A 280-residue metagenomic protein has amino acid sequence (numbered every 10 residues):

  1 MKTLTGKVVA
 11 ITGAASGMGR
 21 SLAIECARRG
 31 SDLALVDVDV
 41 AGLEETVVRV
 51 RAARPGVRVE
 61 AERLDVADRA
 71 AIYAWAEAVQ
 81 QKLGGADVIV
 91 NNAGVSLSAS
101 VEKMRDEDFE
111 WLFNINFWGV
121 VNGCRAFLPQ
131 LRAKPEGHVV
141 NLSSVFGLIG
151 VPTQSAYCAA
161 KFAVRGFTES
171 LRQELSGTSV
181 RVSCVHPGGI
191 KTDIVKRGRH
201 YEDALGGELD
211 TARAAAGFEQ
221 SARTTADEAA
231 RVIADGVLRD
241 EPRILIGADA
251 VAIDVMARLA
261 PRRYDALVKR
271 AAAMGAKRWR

Functional and structural regions predicted by a protein language model:
K2-A34: Canonical Rossmann dinucleotide-binding motif of NAD(H)/NADP(H)-dependent dehydrogenases/reductases, specifically
S31-E45: Conserved glycine-rich Rossmann-like NAD(P)H-binding loop of the short-chain dehydrogenase/reductase
V40-A41, E62-A74, D106: The beta1-alpha1 cofactor-binding region of Rossmann-like NAD(H)/NADP(H)-dependent oxidoreductases
S100-V101, R105-E110: Substrate-binding pocket helix/loop in short-chain dehydrogenase/reductase
C124, A160: Active-site helix of classical SDR
S144: Residue(s) in the substrate-gating loop at a strand-loop-helix junction that position the organic substrate next
G177-A248: SDR active-site lid
